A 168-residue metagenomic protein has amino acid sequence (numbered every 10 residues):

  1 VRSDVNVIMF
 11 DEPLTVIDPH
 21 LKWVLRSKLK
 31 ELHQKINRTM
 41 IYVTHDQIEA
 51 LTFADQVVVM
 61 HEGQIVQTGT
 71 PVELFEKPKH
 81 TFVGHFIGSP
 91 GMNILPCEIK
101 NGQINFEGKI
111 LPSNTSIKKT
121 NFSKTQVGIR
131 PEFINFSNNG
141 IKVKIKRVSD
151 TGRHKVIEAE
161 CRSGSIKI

Functional and structural regions predicted by a protein language model:
V1-F82: ABC ATPase nucleotide-binding domains
T70, H85, S89, R153: Gly/Ser/Thr-rich helix-start
K77-K100, G128: C-terminal boundary and immediately downstream tail of ABC-type ATPase nucleotide-binding domains
P90-I94, Q103-I168: Non-catalytic connector elements of ABC transporters
